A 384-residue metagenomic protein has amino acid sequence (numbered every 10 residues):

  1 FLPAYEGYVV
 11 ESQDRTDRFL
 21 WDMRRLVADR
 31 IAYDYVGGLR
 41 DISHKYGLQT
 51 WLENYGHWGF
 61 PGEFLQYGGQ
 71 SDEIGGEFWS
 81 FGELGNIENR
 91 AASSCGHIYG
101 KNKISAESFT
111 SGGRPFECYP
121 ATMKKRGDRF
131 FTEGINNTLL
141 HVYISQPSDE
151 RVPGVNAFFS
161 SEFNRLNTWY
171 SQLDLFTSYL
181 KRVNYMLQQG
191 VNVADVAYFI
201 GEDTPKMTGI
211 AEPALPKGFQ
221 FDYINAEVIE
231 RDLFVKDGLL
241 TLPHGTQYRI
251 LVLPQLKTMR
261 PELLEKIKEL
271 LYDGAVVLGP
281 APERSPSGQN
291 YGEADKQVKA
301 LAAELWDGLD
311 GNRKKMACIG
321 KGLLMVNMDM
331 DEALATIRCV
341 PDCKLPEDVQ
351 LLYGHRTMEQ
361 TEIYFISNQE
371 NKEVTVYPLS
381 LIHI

Functional and structural regions predicted by a protein language model:
F1-I382: Carbohydrate-binding surfaces of carbohydrate-active enzymes
